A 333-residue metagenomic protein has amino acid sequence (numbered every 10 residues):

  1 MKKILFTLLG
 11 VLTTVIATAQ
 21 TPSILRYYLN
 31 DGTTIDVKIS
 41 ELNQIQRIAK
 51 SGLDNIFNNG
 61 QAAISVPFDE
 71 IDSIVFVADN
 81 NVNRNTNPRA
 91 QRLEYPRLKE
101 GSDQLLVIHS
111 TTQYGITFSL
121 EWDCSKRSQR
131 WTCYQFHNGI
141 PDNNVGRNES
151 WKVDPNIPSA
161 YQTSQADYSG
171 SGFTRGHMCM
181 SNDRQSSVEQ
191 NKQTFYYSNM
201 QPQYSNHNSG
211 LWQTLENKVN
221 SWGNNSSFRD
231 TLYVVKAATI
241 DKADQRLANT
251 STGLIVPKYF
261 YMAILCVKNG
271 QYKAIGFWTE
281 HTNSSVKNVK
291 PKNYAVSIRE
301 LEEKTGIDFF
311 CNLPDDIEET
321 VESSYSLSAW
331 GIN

Functional and structural regions predicted by a protein language model:
M1-I24: Bacterial Sec-dependent N-terminal signal peptides
T21-N333: Domain-level detector for secreted/extracellular nuclease and nuclease-toxin modules, and for the ENPP-like C-terminal
